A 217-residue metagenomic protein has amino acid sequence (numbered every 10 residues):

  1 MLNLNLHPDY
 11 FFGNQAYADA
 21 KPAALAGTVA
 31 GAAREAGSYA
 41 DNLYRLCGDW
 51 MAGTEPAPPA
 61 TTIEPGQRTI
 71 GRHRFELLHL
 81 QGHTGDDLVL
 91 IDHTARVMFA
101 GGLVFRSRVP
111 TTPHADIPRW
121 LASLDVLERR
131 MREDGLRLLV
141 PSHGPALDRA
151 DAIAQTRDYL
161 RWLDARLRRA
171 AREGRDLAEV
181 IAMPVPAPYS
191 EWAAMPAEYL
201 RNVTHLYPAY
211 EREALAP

Functional and structural regions predicted by a protein language model:
M1-H7, A23-A26, F99-G101, R132-H143: Active-site neighborhood of phospho(di)ester-bond hydrolases with catalytic His/Asp-centered motifs
M1-Q67: Active-site HxH/HxHxD metal-binding segment of metal-dependent hydrolases
N5, A18, A24-A26, A36 (+5 more regions): Sec/Tat-exported extracytoplasmic proteins
N5, Y17, P22, I63 (+5 more regions): Divalent metal-coordination and catalytic microenvironments
L6-F12, V29-A32, T84-D87, F105-P110 (+1 more regions): Active-site environment of divalent metal-dependent phosphoester hydrolases
P56-A122, V126: Catalytic core of the metallo-beta-lactamase
I91, R119-R175, E179: Divalent-metal (often Zn2+) His-rich catalytic cores of metallo-beta-lactamase-fold enzymes
R172-P217: C-terminal regulatory/interaction regions
